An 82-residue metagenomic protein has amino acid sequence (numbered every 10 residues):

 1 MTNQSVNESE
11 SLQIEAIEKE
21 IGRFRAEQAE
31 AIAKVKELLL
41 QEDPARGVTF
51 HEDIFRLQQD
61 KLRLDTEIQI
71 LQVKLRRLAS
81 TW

Functional and structural regions predicted by a protein language model:
M1-I14, P44-A45: Short, charge-rich amphipathic alpha-helices with coiled-coil/heptad character
N3-Q4, A79-W82: Short acidic DE-rich linear segments
E8, K34-V35, L71: Terminal low-complexity, poorly structured segments
S9, Q13-A16, E20, T49 (+1 more regions): Non-transmembrane, amphipathic alpha-helical segments
I17, I21-F24, Q28-A31, L57 (+2 more regions): Amphipathic alpha-helical coiled-coil segments
E27-F55: Short E/K-rich amphipathic alpha-helical oligomerization segments
I54-S80: Amphipathic alpha-helical coiled-coil segments
